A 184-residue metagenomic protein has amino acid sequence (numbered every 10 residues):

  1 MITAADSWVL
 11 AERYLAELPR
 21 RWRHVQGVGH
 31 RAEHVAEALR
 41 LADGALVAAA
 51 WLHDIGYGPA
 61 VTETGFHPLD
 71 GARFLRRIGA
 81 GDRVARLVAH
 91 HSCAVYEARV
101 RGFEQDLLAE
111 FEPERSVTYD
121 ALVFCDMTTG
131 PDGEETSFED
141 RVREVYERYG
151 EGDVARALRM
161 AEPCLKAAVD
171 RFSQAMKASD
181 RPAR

Functional and structural regions predicted by a protein language model:
M1-A5, A60: Short, charged N-terminal helix-start/capping segments
M1-I2, R13-D43, L52, A80 (+1 more regions): Divalent metal-dependent phosphate-bond-processing catalytic cores, especially two-metal-ion Mg2+/Mn2+ enzymes that act
W8-E12: Short glycine/proline-rich turn/loop motifs
A42-G71, L75, A85-Y96: His-Asp-centered metal-binding catalytic motifs of divalent-metal-dependent phosphohydrolases/nucleases
